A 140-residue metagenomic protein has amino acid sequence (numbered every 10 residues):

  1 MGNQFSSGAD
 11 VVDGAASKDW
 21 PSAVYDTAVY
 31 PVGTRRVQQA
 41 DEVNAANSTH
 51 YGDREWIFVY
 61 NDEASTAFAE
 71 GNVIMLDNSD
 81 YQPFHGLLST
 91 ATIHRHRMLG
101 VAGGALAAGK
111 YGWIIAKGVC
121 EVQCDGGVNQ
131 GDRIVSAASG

Functional and structural regions predicted by a protein language model:
G2-G140: Extracellular receptor-binding modules and their adjoining Ser/Thr/Gly/Asp/Asn-rich linkers
